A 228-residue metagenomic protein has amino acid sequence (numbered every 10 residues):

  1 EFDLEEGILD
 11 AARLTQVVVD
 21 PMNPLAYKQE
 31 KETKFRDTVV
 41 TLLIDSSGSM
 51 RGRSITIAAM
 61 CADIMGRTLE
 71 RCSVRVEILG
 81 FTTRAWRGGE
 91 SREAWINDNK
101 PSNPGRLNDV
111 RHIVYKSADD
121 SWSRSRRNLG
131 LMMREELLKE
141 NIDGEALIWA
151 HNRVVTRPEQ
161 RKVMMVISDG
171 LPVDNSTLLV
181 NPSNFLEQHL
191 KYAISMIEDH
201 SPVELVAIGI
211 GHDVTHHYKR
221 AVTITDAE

Functional and structural regions predicted by a protein language model:
E1-E228: Acidic, glycine-rich A-domain
